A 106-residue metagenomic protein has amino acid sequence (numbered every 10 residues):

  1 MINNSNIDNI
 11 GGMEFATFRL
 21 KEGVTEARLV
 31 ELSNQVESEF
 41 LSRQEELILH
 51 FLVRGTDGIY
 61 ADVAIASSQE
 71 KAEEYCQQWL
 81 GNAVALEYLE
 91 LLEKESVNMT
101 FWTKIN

Functional and structural regions predicted by a protein language model:
M1-Y60, S67-L80, L92-N106: Short S/T/G/P-rich N-terminal loop/turn motif that feeds into the first structured element of a domain
V84-L91: C-terminal structural segments of small proteins and small subunits
